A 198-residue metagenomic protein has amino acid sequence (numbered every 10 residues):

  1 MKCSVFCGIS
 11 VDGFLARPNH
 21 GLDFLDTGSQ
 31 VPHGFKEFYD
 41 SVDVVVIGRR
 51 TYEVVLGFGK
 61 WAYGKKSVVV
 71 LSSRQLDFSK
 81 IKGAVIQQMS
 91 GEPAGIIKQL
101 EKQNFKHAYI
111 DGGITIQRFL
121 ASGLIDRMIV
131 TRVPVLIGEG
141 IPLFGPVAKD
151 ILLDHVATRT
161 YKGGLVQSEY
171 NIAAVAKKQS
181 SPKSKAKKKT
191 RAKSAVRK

Functional and structural regions predicted by a protein language model:
M1-K198: Enzymes that bind and transform nitrogen-containing heteroaromatic metabolites
